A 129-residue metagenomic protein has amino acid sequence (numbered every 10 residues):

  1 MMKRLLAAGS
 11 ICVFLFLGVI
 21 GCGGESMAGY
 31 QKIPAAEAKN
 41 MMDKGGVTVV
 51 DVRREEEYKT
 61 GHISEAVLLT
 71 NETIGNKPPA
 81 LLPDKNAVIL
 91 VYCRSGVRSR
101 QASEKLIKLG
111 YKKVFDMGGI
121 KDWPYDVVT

Functional and structural regions predicted by a protein language model:
K3-S10, F14-V47, E56-V88, R94-T129: Rhodanese-like catalytic fold shared by cysteine-dependent sulfurtransferases and DSP/PTP-type phosphatases
V49-D51: Structural scaffold elements adjacent to functional motifs in cytosolic proteins
